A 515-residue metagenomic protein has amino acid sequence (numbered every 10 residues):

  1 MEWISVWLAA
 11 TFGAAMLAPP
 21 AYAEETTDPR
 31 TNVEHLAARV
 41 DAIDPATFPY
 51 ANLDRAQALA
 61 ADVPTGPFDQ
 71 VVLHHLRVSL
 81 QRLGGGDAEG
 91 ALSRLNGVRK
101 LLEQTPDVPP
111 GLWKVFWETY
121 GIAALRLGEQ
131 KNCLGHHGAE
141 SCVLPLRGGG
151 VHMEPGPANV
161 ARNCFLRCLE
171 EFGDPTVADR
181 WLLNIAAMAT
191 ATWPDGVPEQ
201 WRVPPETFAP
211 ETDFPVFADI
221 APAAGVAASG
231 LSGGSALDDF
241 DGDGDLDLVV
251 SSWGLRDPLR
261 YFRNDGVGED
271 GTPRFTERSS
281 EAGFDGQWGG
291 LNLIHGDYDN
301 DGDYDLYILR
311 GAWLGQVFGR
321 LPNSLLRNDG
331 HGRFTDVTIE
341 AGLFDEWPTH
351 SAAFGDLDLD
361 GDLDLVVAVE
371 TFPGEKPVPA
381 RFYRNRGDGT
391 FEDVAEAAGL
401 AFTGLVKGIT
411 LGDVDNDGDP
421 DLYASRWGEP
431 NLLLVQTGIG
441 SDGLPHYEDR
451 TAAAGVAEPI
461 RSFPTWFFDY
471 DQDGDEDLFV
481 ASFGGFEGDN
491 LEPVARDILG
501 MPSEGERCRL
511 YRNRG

Functional and structural regions predicted by a protein language model:
M1-W3: N-terminal secretory signal peptides that target proteins for export/translocation
S5-A18: Bacterial N-terminal signal peptides
A23-V63, H74, Q81-G515: Acidic, glycine/proline-rich Ca2+-coordinating loop motifs
Q70, S79: Glycine/serine-rich loop-strand microenvironments at binding/catalytic pocket rims
